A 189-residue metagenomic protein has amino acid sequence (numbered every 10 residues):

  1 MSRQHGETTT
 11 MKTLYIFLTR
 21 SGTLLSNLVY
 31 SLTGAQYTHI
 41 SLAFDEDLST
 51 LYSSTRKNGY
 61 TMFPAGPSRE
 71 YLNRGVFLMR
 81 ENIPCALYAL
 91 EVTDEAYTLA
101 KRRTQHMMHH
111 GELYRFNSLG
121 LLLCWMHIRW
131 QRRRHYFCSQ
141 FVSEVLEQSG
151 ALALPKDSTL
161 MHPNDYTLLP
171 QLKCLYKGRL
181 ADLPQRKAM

Functional and structural regions predicted by a protein language model:
S2-M189: Cysteine-nucleophile amide-bond enzymes
